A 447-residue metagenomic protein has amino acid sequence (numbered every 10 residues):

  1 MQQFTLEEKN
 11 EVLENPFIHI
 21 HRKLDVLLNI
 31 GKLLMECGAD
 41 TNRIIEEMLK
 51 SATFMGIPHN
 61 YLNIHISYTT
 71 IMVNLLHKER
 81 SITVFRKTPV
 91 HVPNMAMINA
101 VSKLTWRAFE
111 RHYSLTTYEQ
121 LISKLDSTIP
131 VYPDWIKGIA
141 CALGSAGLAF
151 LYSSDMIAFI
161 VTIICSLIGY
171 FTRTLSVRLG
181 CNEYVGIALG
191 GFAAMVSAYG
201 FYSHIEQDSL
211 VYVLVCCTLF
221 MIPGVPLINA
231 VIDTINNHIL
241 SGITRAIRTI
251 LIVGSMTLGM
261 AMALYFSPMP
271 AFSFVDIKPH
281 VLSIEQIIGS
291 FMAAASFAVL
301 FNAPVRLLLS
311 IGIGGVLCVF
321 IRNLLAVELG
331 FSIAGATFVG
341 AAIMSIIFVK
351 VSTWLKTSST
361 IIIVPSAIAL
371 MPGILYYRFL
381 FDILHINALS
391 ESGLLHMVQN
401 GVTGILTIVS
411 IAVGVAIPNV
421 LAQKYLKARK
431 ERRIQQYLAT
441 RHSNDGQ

Functional and structural regions predicted by a protein language model:
M1-D126: Soluble N-terminal domains of membrane-associated systems
T116-I129, A142-S154, Y170-C181, F266-K278 (+3 more regions): Short juxtamembrane and helix-loop transition motifs at transmembrane-helix boundaries in membrane proteins
P130-N229, V305, S310: Core alpha-helical transmembrane segments of integral membrane proteins
C141-A142, T162-L179, I187, G191-V196 (+3 more regions): Conserved mixed alpha/beta catalytic, RNA-binding, or beta-rich assembly cores of soluble enzyme, regulatory
G147-L148, Y152, I168-S176, A193 (+8 more regions): Alpha-helical membrane-inserting segments
A149-C165, L210-P223, F274-G289, G330-A342 (+1 more regions): Structural signature of hydrophobic alpha-helical transmembrane segments
H204-S209, S267-V281, H385-V398: Membrane-interface helix termini and inter-helical loops of multi-pass transporters
L214-C217, N229-V231, N237-G254, L325-Q447: C-terminal transmembrane helix-loop-helix hairpin of multi-pass membrane proteins
